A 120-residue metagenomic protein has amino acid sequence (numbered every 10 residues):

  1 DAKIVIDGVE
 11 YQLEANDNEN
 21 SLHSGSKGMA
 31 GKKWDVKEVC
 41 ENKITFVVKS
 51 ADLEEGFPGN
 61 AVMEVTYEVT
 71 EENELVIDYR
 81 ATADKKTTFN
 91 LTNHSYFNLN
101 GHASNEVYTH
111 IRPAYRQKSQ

Functional and structural regions predicted by a protein language model:
D1-Q120: An exposed, glycine/acidic-rich loop-and-rim segment of catalytic or binding clefts
